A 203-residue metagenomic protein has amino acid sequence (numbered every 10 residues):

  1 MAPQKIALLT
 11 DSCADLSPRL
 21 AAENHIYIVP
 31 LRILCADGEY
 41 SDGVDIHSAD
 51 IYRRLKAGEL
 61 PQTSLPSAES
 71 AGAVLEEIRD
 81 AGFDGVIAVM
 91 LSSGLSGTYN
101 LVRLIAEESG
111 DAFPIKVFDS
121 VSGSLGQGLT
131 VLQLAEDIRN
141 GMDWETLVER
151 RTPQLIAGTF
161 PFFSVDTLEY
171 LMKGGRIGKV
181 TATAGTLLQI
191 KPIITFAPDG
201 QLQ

Functional and structural regions predicted by a protein language model:
A2-Q4, C13-Y27, L31-R32, G38 (+5 more regions): Mixed-charge interfacial surface used for oligomerization/domain docking and macromolecular partner engagement
I6-A73: N-terminal glycine-rich anion-binding loop in soluble enzyme alpha/beta folds
Y40, L60-S67, M90-L95, D119 (+1 more regions): Short secondary-structure transition/capping motifs
I46-Y52, A81, R103-E108: A short glycine/small-residue-enriched secondary-structure motif
G58-E59, I78, Q154-L155, T159: Alpha-helix boundary/capping residues
S70-V102: N-terminal glycine-rich phosphate/adenylate-binding segment common to multiple enzyme folds
